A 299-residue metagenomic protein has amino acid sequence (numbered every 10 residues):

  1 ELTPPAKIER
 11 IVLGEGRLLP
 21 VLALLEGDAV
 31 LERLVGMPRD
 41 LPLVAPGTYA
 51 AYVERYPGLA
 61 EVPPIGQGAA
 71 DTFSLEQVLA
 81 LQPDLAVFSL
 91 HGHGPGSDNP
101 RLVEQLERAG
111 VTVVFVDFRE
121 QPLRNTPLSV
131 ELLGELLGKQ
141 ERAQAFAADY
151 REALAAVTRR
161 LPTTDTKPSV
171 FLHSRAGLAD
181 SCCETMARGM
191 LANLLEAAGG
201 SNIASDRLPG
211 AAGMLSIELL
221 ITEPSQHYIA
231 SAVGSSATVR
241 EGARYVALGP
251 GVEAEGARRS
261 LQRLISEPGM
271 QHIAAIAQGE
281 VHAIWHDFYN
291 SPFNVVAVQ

Functional and structural regions predicted by a protein language model:
E1-E9: N-terminal hydrophobic or amphipathic helices and topogenic motifs
E9, L19-A23, E32, E76-A80 (+9 more regions): Solvent-exposed, polar/charged alpha-helical surfaces in well-ordered, non-transmembrane soluble domains, broadly
L13, G36, F88, V116 (+2 more regions): Short beta-strand and adjacent tight-turn residues that come in two discontinuous sequence segments and form the edges
E15, L19-L81, L85-G96: A short, structured surface patch at a secondary-structure boundary
V62-S74, E152, R207-I217: Short helix-initiation/N-cap motifs at beta->coil->alpha
L85, H93, D98-C183, A204-S205 (+2 more regions): Extracytoplasmic substrate-binding proteins
C183-A211: Alpha-helical, coiled-coil/dimerization segments enriched in small aliphatic residues
A212, L219, E223-D287: Flexible, solvent-exposed loop/hinge segments that line or gate ligand/substrate-binding clefts
